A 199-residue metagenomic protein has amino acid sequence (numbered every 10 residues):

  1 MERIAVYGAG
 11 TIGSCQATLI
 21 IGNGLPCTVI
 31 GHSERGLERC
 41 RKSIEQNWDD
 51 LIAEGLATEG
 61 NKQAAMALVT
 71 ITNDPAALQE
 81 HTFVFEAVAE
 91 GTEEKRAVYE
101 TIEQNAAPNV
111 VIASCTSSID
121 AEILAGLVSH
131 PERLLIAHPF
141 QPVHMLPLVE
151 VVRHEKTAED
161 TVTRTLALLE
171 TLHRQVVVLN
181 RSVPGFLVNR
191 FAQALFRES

Functional and structural regions predicted by a protein language model:
M1-D50, E54, T70: NAD(P)+-binding Rossmann beta1-loop-alpha1 motif at the extreme N-terminus of oxidoreductases
Y7, C15, A65, T72 (+4 more regions): Structural motif
V29-K62, V151-T161, V176, P184-F191: Rossmann-like dinucleotide-binding cores of NAD(P)H-dependent redox enzymes
R35-R39, I52-V111, I119: Rossmann-like NAD(P)-binding element
N47, P147-L148, A194-S199: A general alpha-helix detector
S114-R190: Rossmann-fold dinucleotide-binding core
